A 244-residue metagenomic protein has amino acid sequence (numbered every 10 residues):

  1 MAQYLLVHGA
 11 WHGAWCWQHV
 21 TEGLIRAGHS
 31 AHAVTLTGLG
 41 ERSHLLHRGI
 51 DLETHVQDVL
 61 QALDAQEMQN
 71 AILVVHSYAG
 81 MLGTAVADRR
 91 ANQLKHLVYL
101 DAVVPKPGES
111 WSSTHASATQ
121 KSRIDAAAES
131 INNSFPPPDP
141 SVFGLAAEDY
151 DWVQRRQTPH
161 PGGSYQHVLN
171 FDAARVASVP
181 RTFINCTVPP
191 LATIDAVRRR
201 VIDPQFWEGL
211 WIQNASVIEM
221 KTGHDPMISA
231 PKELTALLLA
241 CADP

Functional and structural regions predicted by a protein language model:
G9-H12, S77-Y78: Active-site glycine-rich loops that stabilize anionic/oxyanionic intermediates across multiple enzyme folds
W11-H19, A31: Serine-hydrolase catalytic-loop signature spanning alpha/beta hydrolases and amidase-signature enzymes
T21-H44: Conserved alpha/beta-hydrolase
G38-A71, D88-R89, W111-A116: Active-site loop/oxyanion-hole signature of alpha/beta-hydrolase fold enzymes
V74-A79, G83: Gly/Ala-rich beta-loop-alpha elbow adjacent to hydrolase catalytic centers
D88, Q93-L94, V98-D139, S164-Y165 (+2 more regions): Flexible "cap/lid" loop of the alpha/beta hydrolase fold
R155-R175, V179: Active-site nucleophile elbow and catalytic-triad environment of alpha/beta-hydrolase enzymes
T187-K221, I228, E233, A240-C241: Conserved loop-alpha-helix segment in the C-terminal half of the alpha/beta-hydrolase fold that carries the catalytic
